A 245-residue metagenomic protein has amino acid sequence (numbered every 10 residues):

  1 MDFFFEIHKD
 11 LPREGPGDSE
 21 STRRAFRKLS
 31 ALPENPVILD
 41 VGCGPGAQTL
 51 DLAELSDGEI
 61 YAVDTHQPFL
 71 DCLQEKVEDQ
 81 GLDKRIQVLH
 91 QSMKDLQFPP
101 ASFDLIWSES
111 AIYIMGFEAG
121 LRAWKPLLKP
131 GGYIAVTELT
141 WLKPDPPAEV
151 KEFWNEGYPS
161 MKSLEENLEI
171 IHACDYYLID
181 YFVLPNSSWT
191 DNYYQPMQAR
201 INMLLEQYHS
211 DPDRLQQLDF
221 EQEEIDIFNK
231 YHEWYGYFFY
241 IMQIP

Functional and structural regions predicted by a protein language model:
P16-E34: Conserved alpha-helix/loop element of class I SAM-dependent methyltransferases that forms part of the SAM/SAH-binding
L39, A47-D95: Class I SAM-dependent methyltransferase SAM/SAH-binding core
K94-L105: A short acidic, Gly/Pro-enriched loop at the edge of an enzyme's catalytic core that lines a small-molecule cofactor
L105-E118: A short SAM/SAH-binding and catalytic strip from SAM-dependent methyltransferases
A119-Y133: A short glycine-rich, Lys/Arg-flanked "PGG" loop and its adjoining helix->strand segment in the class I
L139-Y158: Short, glycine-/aromatic-enriched active-site segment of Class I SAM-dependent methyltransferases
S160-D175: Short alpha-helix
F182-P245: Conserved Class I S-adenosyl-L-methionine
